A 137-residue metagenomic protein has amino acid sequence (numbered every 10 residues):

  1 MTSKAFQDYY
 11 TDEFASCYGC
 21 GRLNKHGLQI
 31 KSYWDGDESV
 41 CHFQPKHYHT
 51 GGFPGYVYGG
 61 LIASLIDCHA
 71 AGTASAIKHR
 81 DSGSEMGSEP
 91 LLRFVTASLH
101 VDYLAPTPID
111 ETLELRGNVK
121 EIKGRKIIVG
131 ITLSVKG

Functional and structural regions predicted by a protein language model:
M1-F53: Non-catalytic linker/capping segments at the edges of enzyme domains
M1-Y9, A105-G137: HotDog/MaoC-like acyl-thioester-processing domains
Q29, T96-S98, I128: Hydrophobic residues on conserved beta-strands that form the core of alpha/beta folds
Q29-K31, D102, R116-N118: Short, surface-exposed charged micro-motifs
D35, Q44-K46, D102-L104, K120 (+1 more regions): Solvent-exposed residues in well-ordered beta-strands and their adjoining turns, especially edge/terminal strands
G36-E38, T96, T112, K126: A general secondary-structure signal for short beta-strands and their flanking turns/coil in non-transmembrane regions
V40-I77: A conserved, well-ordered hydrophobic junction motif at loop->secondary-structure transitions
A70-E114: Hydrophobic beta-strand-centered segment that forms part of the acyl-chain substrate-binding groove
